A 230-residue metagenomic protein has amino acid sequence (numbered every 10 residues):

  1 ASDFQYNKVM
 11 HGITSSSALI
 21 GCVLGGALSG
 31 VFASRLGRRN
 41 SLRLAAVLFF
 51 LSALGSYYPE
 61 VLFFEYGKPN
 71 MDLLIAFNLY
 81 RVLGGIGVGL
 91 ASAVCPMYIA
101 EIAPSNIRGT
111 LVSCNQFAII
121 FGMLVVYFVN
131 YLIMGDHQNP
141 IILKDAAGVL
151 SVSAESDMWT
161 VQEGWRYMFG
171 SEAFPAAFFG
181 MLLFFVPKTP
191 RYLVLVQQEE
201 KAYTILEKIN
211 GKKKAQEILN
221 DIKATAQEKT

Functional and structural regions predicted by a protein language model:
A1-E207, E217, A224-T230: Transmembrane-helix signature of 12-pass secondary carriers
I209-G211: Short helix/loop segments within enzyme catalytic domains that coordinate or immediately flank catalytic cofactors
